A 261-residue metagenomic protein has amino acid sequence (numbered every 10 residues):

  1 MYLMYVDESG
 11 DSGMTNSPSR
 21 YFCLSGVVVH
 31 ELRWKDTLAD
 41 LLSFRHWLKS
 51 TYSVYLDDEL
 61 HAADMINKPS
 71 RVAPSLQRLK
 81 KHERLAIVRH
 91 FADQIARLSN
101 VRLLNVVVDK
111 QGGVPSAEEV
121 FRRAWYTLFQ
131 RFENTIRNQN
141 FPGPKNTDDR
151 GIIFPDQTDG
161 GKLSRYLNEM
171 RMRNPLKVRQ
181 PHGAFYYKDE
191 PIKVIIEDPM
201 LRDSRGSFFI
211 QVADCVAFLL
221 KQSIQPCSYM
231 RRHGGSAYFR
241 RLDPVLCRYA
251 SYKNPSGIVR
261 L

Functional and structural regions predicted by a protein language model:
M1-L261: Phosphate-ester processing/binding pockets and catalytic centers
